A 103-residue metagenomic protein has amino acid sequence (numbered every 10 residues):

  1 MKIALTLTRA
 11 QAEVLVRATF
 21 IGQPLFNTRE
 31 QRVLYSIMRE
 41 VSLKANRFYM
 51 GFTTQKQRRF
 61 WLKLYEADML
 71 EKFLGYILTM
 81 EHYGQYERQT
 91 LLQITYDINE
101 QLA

Functional and structural regions predicted by a protein language model:
M1-A103: Positively charged, low-complexity terminal tracts and the immediately adjacent first secondary-structure elements
